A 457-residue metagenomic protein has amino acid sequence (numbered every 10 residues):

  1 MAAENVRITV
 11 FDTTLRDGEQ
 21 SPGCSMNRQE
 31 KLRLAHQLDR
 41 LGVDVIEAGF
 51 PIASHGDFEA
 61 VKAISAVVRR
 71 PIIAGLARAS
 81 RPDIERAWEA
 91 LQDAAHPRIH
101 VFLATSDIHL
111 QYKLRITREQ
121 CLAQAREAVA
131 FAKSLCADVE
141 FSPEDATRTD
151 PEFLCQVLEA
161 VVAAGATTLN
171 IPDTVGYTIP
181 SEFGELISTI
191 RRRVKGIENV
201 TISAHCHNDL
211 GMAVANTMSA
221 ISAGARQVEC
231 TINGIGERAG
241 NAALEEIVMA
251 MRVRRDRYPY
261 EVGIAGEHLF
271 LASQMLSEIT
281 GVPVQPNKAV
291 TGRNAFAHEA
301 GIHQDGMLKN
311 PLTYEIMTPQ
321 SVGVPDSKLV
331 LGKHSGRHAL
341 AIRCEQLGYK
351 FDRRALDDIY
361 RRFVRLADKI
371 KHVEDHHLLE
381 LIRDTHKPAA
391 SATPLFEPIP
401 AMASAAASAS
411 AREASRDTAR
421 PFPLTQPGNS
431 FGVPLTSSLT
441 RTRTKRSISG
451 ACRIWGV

Functional and structural regions predicted by a protein language model:
M1-S80, K328-L331, S335, A341-R343 (+1 more regions): N-terminal capping/small domains of soluble enzymes
V6-I8, D12-T14, M249, R255-A405 (+1 more regions): A mid-to-C-terminal "edge-of-domain" accessory segment
V10, S21-D44, V61-V67, R81-E198 (+1 more regions): Alpha/beta enzyme core
R16, P51-A53, L76-S80, F102-S106 (+4 more regions): Active-site beta-loop-alpha junctions enriched in small/polar residues
T178, E185-K309, Y314: Catalytic alpha/beta core domains of metabolic enzymes, predominantly
T280, S404-R416, R420, S430 (+1 more regions): Low-acidity, Ser/Thr- and Arg-rich intrinsically disordered low-complexity segments
